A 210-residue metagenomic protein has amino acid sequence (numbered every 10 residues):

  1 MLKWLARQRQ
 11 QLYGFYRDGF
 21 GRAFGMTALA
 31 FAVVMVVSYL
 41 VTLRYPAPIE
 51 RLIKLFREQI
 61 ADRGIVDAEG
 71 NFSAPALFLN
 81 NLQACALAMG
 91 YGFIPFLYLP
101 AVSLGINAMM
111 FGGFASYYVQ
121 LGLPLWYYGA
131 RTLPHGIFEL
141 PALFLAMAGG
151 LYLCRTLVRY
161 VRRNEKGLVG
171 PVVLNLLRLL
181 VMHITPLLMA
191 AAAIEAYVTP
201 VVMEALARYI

Functional and structural regions predicted by a protein language model:
L5-R22, A68, A88, E165-L174: Cytosolic juxtamembrane amphipathic/interface segments immediately preceding and feeding into a transmembrane helix
G14-I49: N-terminal signal-anchor transmembrane alpha helix
Y39, L43, A47, G92-S116: Transmembrane alpha-helix/helix-exit interface in multi-pass inner-membrane proteins
R44-F72: Membrane-interface interhelical loops and short interface/amphipathic helices in multi-pass inner-membrane
D62-Y91: Interfacial helix-start motif at the membrane-water boundary
G105-F138, L179-I194: Hydrophobic alpha-helical transmembrane segments of integral membrane proteins
A130-T156: A structural-propensity feature for long, helix-poor, extended segments
A148-I210: Terminal transmembrane helical module of multi-pass membrane proteins
